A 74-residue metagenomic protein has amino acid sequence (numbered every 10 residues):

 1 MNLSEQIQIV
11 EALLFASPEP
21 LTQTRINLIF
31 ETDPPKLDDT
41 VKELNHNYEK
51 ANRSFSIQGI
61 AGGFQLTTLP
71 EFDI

Functional and structural regions predicted by a protein language model:
N2, L44-D73: Charged low-complexity interaction tracts in eukaryotic proteins
L3, F30-E31: Conserved phosphate/pyrophosphate-binding and hydrolysis machinery centered on Walker-type P-loop NTPases, extending
L3-V10: Short, leucine-enriched amphipathic alpha-helices that occur as contiguous helical runs
V10-E11, L37: Alpha-helical structural signal
L13-L14, I26: Hydrophobic structural patches
F15-T22: Short capping segments at the starts of secondary-structure elements
T22-I29: A short acidic, leucine-rich amphipathic alpha-helix
D33-E43: Short amphipathic alpha-helical interaction segments
